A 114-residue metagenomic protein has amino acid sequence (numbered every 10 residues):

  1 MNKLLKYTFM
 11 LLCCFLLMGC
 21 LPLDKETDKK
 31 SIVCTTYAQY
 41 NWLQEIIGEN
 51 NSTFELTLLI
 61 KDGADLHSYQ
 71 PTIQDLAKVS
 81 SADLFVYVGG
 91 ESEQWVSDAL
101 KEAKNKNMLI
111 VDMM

Functional and structural regions predicted by a protein language model:
M1-T8: Bacterial N-terminal signal peptides that target proteins for export
M10, C20-M114: Extracytoplasmic metal-acquisition and chelation regions
C13-C14: Residue-level signal for mature regions of secreted extracellular proteins and peptides
